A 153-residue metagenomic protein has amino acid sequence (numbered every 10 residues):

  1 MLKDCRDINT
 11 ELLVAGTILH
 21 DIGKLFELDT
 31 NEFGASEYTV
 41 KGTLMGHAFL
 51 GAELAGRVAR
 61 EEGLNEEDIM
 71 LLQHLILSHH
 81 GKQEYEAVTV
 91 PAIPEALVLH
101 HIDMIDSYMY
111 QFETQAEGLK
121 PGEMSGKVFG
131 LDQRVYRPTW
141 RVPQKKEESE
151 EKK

Functional and structural regions predicted by a protein language model:
K3-G118: Divalent metal-dependent catalytic cores for phosphoryl transfer on phosphate-bearing substrates
E95-K153: Acidic, carboxylate-rich catalytic segments that either coordinate divalent cations
